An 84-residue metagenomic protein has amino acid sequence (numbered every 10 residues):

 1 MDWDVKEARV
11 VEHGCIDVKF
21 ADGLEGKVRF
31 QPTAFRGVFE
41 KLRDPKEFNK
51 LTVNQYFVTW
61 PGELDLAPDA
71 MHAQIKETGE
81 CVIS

Functional and structural regions predicted by a protein language model:
M1-S84: Motif-centric detector for short Cys/His coordination patterns
